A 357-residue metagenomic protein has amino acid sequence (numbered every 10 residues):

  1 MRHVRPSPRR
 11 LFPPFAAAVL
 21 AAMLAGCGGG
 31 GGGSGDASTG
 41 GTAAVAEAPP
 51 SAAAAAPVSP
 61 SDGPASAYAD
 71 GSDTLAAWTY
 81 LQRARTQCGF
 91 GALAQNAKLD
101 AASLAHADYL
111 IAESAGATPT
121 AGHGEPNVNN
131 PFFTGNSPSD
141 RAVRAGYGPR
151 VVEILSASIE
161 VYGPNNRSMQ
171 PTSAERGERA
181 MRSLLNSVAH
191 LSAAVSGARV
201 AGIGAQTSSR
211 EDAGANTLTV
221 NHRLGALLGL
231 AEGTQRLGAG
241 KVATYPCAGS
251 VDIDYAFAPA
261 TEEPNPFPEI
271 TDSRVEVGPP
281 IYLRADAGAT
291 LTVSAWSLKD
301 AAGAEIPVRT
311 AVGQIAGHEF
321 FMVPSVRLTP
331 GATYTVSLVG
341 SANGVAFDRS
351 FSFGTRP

Functional and structural regions predicted by a protein language model:
R2-A16: Bacterial N-terminal signal peptides that target proteins for export
M23-G26: C-terminal motif of bacterial Sec signal peptides marking the signal peptidase cleavage site
G28-G32: Bacterial signal peptide processing site
G33-V293, D300, T333-L338: Functional surface patches built around histidine and acidic residues
Y282, A287, P330, S341-P357: Extended, polar beta-sheet/loop recognition surfaces of beta-rich domains that mediate binding to diverse ligands
A302-T310: Surface-exposed loop/edge segments in extracytoplasmic proteins
I315-M322: Aromatic sugar-binding surface patches on proteins that engage polysaccharides or sugar-phosphate polymers
S325-A332: Surface-exposed, short loops/turns at beta-strand junctions within beta-sandwich domains
